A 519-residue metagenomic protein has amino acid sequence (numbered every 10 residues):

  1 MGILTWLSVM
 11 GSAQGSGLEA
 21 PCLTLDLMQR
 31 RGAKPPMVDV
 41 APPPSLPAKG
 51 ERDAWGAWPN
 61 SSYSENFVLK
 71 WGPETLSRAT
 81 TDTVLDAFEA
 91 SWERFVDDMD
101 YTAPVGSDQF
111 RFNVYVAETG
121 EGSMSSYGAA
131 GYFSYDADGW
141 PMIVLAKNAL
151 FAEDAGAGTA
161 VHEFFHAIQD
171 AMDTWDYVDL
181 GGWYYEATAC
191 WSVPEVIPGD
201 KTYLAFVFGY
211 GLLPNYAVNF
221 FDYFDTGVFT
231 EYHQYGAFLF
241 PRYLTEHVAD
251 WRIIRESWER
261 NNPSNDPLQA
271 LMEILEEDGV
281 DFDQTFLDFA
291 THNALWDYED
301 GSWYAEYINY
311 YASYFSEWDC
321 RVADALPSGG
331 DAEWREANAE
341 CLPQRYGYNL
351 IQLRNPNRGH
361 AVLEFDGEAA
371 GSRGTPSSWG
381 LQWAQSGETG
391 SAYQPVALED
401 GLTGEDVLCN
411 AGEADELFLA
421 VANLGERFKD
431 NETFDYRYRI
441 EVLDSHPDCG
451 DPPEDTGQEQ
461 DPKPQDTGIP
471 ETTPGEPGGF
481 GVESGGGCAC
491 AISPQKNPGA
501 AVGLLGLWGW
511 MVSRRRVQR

Functional and structural regions predicted by a protein language model:
M1-S8, L505-G509: Bacterial N-terminal signal peptides
L7-G15: Boundary at the C-terminal end of the N-terminal hydrophobic targeting segment
S16-W140, A146-F164, I168-M172, D176 (+1 more regions): Zn2+-dependent metallopeptidase catalytic core
Y132-D136, D154, G158-T159, W175-V248 (+1 more regions): Acidic/His/Gly-enriched intrinsically disordered linker/tail segments that often contain short helix/coil "MoRF-like"
P263-E459, K463: Beta/coil-rich, acidic/histidine-enriched accessory regions frequently appended to metallopeptidases
D451-A489: C-terminal low-complexity, Ser/Thr- and acidic/Pro-rich disordered "stalk" regions positioned immediately N-terminal
A489-V502: Juxtamembrane/start-of-transmembrane alpha-helix segments at the extracytoplasmic/lumenal side of membrane anchors
G499-R516: A cross-kingdom C-terminal cell-surface attachment/processing module
